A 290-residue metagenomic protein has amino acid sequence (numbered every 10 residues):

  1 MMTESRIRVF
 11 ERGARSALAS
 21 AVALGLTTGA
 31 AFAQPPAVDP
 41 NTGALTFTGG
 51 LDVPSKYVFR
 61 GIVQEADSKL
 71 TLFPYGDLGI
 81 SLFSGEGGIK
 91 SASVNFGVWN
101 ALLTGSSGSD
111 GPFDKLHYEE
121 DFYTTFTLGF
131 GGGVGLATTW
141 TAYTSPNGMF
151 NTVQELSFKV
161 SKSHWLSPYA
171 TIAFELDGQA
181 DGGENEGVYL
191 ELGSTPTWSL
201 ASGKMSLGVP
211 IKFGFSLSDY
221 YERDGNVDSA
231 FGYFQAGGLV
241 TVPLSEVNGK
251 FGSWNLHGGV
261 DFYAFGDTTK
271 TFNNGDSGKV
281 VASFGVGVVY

Functional and structural regions predicted by a protein language model:
M1-T46: Cleavable N-terminal export/targeting peptides
A33-T46, S81-N95, D114, G129-G135 (+4 more regions): Short loop/turn motifs that connect adjacent beta-strands in outer-membrane beta-barrel proteins
P35-S84, S91-G108: Short glycine/proline- and aromatic-enriched beta-strand/turn motifs that initiate or cap beta-hairpins
G43-L45, S68-P74, A92, L116-F122 (+5 more regions): Residues that define the transmembrane beta-barrel architecture of outer-membrane proteins
L51-S55, P74-I80, F122-L128, W140 (+7 more regions): Residues on the lipid-exposed face of transmembrane beta-strands in outer-membrane beta-barrel proteins
P54-I62, S81-G85, W99-D110, G131 (+7 more regions): Sequence/structural signature of outer-membrane beta-barrel proteins
I89, N151-P243, G249-S253: Detector for outer-membrane/organellar transmembrane beta-barrel domains, recognizing the amphipathic beta-strand
V209, T241-Y290: Predominantly the C-terminal beta-signal and adjacent terminal strand-loop region of outer-membrane beta-barrel
